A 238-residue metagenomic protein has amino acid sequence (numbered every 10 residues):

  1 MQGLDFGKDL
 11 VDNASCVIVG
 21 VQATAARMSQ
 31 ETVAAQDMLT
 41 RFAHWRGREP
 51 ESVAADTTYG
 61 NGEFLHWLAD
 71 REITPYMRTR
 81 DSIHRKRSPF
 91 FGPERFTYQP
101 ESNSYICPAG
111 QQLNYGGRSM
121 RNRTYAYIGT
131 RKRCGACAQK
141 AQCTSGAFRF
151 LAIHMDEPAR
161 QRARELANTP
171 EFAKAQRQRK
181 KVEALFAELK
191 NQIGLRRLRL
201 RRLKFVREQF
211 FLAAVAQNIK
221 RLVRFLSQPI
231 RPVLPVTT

Functional and structural regions predicted by a protein language model:
M1-T238: Anion-binding and metal-coordination hotspots
